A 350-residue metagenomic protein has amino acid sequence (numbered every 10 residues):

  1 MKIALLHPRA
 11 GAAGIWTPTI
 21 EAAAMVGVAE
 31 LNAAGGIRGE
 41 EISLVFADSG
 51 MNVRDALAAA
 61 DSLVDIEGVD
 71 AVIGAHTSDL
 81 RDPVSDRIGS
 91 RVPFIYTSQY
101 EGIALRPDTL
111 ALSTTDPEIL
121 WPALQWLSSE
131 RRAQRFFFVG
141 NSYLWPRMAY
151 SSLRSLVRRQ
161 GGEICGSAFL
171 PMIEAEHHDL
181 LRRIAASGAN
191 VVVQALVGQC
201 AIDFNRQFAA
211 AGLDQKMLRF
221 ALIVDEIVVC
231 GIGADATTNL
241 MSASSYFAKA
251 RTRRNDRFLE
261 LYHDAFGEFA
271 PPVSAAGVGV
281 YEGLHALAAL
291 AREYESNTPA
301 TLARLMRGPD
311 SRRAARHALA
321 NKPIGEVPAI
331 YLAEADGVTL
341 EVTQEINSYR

Functional and structural regions predicted by a protein language model:
M1-T19, A75-H76, A133-G140: Short beta-strand segments enriched in small/hydrophobic residues
A4-M25, S49, P271-G277: Extracytoplasmic "Venus flytrap"
A23-L44: Signal peptide-proximal N-terminal region of secreted/periplasmic/extracellular or secretory-lumen proteins
F46, G50-D70, W126, A175-G188: Short, well-structured alpha-helical segments in soluble
L63-H76, I95-T97, F137-F138, G188-F204 (+2 more regions): Periplasmic-binding protein-like
V69-I164, K216-A221, I227-A234: Extracytoplasmic ligand/sensor domains, especially the bilobed periplasmic-binding protein
F208-G279: Extracellular/periplasmic periplasmic-binding protein-like sensory domains
A265-G277, A288-V342: Segments of small-molecule ligand-sensing domains
